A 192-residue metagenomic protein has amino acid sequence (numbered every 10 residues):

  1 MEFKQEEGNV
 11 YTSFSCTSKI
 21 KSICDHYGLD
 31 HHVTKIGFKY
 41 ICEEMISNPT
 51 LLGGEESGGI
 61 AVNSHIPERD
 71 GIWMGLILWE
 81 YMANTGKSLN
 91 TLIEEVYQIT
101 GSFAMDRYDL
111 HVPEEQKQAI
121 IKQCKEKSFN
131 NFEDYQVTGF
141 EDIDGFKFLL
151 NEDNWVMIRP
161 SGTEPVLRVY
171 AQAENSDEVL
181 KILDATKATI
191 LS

Functional and structural regions predicted by a protein language model:
F3-Q172, S176-S192: Phosphate-binding and adjacent anionic-ligand microenvironments
